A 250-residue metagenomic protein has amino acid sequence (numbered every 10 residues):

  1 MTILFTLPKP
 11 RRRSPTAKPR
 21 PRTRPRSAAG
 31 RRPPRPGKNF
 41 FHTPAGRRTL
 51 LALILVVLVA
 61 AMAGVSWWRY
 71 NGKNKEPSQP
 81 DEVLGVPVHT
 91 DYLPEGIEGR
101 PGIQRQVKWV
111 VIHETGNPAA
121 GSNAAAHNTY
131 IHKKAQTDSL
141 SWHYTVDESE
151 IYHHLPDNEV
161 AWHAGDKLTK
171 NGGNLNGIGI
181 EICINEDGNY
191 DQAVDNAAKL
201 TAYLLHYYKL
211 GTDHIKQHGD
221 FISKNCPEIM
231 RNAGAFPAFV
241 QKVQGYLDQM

Functional and structural regions predicted by a protein language model:
M1-N39: N-terminal targeting leaders characterized by basic, low-complexity, disordered sequences that direct proteins
T2-I3, F40-T43, R48-A52, A63-P87 (+2 more regions): Basic/polar, cationic surfaces and motifs that engage anionic cell-wall and phosphate/carboxylate ligands
P8, A17, G37-K38, G72-N74 (+2 more regions): Generic cytosolic/nucleocytoplasmic N-terminal low-complexity/intrinsically disordered segments
R11-R13, R22-R24, T90, I97 (+3 more regions): A generic alpha-helix propensity feature with a strong bias for hydrophobic helices
T16-K18, R22, G30-P33, N74-P77 (+3 more regions): Compositionally biased, intrinsically disordered/low-complexity regions enriched for serine, proline and threonine
A28, R35, P44, Y70 (+3 more regions): Intrinsically disordered, low-complexity segments enriched in small/polar residues
V57-M62: Hydrophobic core
Q79-K209: Active-site-adjacent loop/helix surface patches within enzyme catalytic domains that shape the substrate-binding cleft
